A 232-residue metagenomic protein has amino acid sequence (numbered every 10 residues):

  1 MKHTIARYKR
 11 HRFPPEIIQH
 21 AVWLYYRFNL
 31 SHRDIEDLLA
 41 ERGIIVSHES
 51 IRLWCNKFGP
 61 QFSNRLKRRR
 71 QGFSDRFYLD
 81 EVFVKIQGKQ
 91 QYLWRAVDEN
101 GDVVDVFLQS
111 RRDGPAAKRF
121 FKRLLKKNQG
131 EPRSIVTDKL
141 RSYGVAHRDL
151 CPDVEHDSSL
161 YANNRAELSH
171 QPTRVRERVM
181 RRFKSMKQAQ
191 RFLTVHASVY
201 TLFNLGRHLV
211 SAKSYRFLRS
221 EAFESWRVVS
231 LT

Functional and structural regions predicted by a protein language model:
R12, K57, V106-N128: Active-site beta-loop-alpha junctions of metal-dependent nucleic acid enzymes, especially the RNase H-like/DDE
A21, I35, I51, D80 (+7 more regions): Mobile genetic element proteins and their domesticated derivatives, centered on retroelements and DNA transposons
N29, Q87-V103: Short conserved beta-strand segments at catalytic cores or DNA/RNA-binding microdomains of nucleic-acid binding
S31-I44: DNA-recognition alpha helix
I45-V46, L53-D75: Short, basic alpha-helical nucleic acid-contact segments in DNA-binding proteins and DNA transaction factors
F73-I86: Two-metal-ion RNase H-like nuclease active-site motif
S159-V175, K184-Q190: RNase H-like two-metal-ion nuclease catalytic core shared by retroviral integrases and related mobile-element nucleases
V179, Q190-T232: C-terminal domain-tail junction helix/linker
